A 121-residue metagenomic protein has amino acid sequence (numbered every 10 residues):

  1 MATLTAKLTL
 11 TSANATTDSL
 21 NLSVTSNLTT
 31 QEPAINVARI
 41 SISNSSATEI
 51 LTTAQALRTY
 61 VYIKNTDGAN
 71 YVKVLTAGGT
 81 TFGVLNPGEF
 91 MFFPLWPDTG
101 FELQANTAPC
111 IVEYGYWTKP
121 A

Functional and structural regions predicted by a protein language model:
A2-N21, N27-E32, A105-A121: C-terminal interaction-tip segments
A15-L20, S41-A56, A77: Surface-exposed ligand/attachment interfaces on beta-rich extracellular proteins
T25-N44: A short glycine-rich, His/Asp/Glu-containing loop-to-beta-strand
V37, E49-L51, F82: Local beta-strand/beta-hairpin segments that build beta-sheet-rich folds
A47-L51, T59-N65, F101-A105: Hydrophobic beta-strand segments within beta-rich accessory/binding domains
T53-R58, P94-P97: Short, solvent-exposed loop/turn segments enriched in Ser/Thr/Gly
Q55-Y60, K64-T81: Short, surface-exposed beta-strand/strand-loop-strand elements in extracellular ectodomains
T76-A121: Short, Lys/Arg-rich amphipathic alpha-helical interaction segments that bind nucleic acids or acidic protein surfaces
